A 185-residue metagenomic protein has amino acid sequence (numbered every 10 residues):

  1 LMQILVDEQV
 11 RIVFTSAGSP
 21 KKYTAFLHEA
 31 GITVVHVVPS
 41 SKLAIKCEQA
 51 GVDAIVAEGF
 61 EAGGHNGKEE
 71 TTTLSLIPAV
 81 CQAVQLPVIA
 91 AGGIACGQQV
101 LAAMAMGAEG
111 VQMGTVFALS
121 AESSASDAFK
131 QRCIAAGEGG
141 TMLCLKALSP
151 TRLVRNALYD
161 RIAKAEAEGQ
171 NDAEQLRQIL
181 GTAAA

Functional and structural regions predicted by a protein language model:
L1-A83: Active-site entrance/lid segments in N-terminal catalytic domains of soluble metabolic enzymes
G67-I89, A95-A185: Conserved active-site-proximal phosphate/metal-binding subdomains
